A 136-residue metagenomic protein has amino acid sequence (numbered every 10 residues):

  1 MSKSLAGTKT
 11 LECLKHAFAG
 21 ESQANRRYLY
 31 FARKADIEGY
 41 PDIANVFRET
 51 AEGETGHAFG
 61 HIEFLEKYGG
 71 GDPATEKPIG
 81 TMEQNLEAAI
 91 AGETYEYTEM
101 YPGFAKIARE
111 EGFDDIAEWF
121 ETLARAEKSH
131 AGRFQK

Functional and structural regions predicted by a protein language model:
M1-K136: Non-heme di-metal
